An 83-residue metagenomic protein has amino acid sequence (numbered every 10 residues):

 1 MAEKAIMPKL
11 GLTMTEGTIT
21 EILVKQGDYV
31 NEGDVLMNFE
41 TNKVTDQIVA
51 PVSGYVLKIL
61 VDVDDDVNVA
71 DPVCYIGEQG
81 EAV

Functional and structural regions predicted by a protein language model:
M1-V83: Mobile cofactor-carrier "swinging-arm" domains
